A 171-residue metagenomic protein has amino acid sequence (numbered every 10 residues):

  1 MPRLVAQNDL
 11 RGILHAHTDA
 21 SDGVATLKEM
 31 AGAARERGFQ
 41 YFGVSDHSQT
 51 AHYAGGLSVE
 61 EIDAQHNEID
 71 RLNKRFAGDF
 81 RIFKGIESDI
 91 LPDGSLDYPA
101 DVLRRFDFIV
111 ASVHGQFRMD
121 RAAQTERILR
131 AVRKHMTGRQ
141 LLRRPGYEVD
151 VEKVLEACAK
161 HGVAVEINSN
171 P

Functional and structural regions predicted by a protein language model:
M1-G12, A20, A54-H161: Extended substrate/RNA-proximal surfaces in nucleic-acid metabolism proteins
L10-V24, V44-T50, K134, S169: Histidine-centered catalytic micro-motifs
H15, A34, D46, I82 (+2 more regions): Divalent metal-coordination and catalytic microenvironments
L27: Gly/Thr-rich phosphate-binding beta-strand-loop-beta motif of the actin/hexokinase/Hsp70
A31, R35, V132-R133: Non-catalytic positions within long, well-ordered alpha-helices that form the structural scaffold/packing of enzyme
Q40: Short acidic/polar active-site loop segments enriched in Thr and Asp
R143, I167-P171: Short, glycine/charged-rich beta-strand-loop motifs at protein surfaces that mediate ligand recognition and catalysis
